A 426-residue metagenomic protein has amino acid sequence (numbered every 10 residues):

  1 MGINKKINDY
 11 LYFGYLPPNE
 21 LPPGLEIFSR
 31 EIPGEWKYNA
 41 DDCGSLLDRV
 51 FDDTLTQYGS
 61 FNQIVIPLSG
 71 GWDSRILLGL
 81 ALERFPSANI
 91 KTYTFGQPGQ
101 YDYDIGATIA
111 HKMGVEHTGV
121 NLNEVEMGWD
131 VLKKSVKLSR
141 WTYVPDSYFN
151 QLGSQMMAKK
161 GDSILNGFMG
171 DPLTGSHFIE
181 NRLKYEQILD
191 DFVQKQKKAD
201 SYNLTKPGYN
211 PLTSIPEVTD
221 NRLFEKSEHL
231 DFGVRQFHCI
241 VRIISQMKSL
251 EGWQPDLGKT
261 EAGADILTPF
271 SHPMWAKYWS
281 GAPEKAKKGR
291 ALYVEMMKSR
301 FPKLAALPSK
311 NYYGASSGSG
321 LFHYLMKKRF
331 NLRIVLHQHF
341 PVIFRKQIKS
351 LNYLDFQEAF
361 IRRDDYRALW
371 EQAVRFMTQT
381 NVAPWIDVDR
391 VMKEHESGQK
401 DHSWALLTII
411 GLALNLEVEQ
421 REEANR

Functional and structural regions predicted by a protein language model:
M1-K5, Y12-L25, K198-R426: Adenosyl-5′-phosphate
M1-V65, I76-N89, Y101-T108, D162 (+1 more regions): Active-site-adjacent "lid"/gating segments
N62-V65, N89-K91, E116-T118, K160-L165 (+1 more regions): Beta-sheet entry/capping signal
W72-S74, P98-Q100, V125-M127, M169-L173 (+4 more regions): Short, solvent-exposed loop/turn segments at secondary-structure junctions
Y103, A107-L138, N166, L173 (+1 more regions): A conserved beta-strand->alpha-helix junction
K133-K137, G175-I188, K285-A286, Y313 (+1 more regions): Short secondary-structure boundary/capping segments
T142-A158, R242-S245, W253-D256: A conserved donor-nucleotide-binding helix/loop in the catalytic core of Leloir-type glycosyltransferases
L152-E217, G263-S271: Active-site adenylate/phosphate-handling loop in enzymes that bind or generate adenylated species
